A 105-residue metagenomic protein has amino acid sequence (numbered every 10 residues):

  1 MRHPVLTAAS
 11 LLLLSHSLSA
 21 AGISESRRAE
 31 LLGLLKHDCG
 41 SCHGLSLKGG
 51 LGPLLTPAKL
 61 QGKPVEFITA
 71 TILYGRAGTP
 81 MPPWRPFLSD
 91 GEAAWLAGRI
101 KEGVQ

Functional and structural regions predicted by a protein language model:
M1-T7: Bacterial N-terminal signal peptides that target proteins for export
T7-H16: Bacterial N-terminal signal peptides
S15-L35: Electrostatic cytochrome c docking/interface patches
A21-E25, L45-A58: His/Cys-centered metal/cofactor-coordination and adjacent catalytic loops
L35-L45, L96-I100: The canonical Cys-X-X-Cys-His
H37, P53, T79: Glycine-centered loop/turn positions within well-structured domains that cap or flank conserved ligand/cofactor-binding
P57-Q105: Extracytoplasmic electron-transfer domains, predominantly the class I c-type cytochrome c fold
